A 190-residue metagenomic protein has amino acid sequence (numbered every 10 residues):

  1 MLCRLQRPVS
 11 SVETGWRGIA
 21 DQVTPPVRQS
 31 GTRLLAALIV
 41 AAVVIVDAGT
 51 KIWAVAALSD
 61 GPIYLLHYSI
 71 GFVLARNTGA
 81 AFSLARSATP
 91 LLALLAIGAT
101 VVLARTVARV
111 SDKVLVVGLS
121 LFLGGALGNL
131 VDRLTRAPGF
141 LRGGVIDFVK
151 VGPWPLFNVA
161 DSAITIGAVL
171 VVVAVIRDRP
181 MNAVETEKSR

Functional and structural regions predicted by a protein language model:
M1-R190: Alpha-helical transmembrane bundles and membrane-interface segments of multipass inner-membrane proteins
